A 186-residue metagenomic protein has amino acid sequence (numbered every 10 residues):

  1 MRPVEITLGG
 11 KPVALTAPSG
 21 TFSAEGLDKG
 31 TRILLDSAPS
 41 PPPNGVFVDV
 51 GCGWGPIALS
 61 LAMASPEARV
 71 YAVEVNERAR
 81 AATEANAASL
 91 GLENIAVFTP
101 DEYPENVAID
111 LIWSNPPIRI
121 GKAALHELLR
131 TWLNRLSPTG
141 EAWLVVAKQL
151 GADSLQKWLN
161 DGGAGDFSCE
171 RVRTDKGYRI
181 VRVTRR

Functional and structural regions predicted by a protein language model:
M1-P41: Class I SAM-dependent transferase core
K29-S114: Conserved SAM/SAH cofactor-binding pocket of Class I
L61, W132, L159: Class I S-adenosylmethionine-dependent transferase superfamily signal
L111-A123: Glycine-rich phosphate-binding "P-loop"
I118-I120, A147-A152: Short "lid" loop at the C-terminus of a central beta-strand within the Rossmann-like core of SAM-dependent
H126-P138: A short glycine-rich, Lys/Arg-flanked "PGG" loop and its adjoining helix->strand segment in the class I
T139-A147: Conserved beta-strand signature within the Rossmann-like core of class I S-adenosyl-L-methionine
G151-R186: Class I S-adenosyl-L-methionine
